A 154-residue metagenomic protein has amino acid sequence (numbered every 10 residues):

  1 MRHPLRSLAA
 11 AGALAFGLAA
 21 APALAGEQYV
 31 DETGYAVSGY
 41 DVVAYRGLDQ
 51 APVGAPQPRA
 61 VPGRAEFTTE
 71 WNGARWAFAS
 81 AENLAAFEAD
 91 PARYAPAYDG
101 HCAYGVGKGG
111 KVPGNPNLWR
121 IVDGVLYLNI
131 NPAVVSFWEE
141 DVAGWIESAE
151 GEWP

Functional and structural regions predicted by a protein language model:
M1-A10: Bacterial N-terminal signal peptides that target proteins for export
H3, A20-A25: N-terminal leader/assembly segments
A9-A19: Bacterial N-terminal signal peptides
A23-P154: Charged, low-complexity intrinsically disordered segments
